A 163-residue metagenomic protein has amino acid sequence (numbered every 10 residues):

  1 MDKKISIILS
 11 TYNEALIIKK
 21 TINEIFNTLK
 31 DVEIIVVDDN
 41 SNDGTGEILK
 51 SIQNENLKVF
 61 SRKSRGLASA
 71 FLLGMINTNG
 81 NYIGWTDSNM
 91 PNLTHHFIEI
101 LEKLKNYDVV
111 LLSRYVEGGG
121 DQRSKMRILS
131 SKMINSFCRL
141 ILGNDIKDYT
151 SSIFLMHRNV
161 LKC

Functional and structural regions predicted by a protein language model:
K4-S6, E33: Cell-envelope/extracellular polymer assembly enzymes that use nucleotide-activated donors
N13-N27: Short, well-formed alpha-helical segments that are part of the catalytic scaffolds of diverse glycosyltransferases
E14-I17, S41, L67, L93: Donor nucleotide-sugar binding loop of glycosyltransferases
L16-K20, D43-S51: Acidic helix N-cap motif at the loop->helix transition within catalytic regions of sugar-transfer enzymes
I22, D31-S41, F60-S61: Short beta-strand/loop segment that forms part of the nucleotide-sugar
D38-E47, M90: A conserved acidic beta->alpha catalytic loop
R62-N77, Y82, T94-C163: Acceptor/aglycone-binding surface of glycosyltransferases and processive sugar-polymer synthases
